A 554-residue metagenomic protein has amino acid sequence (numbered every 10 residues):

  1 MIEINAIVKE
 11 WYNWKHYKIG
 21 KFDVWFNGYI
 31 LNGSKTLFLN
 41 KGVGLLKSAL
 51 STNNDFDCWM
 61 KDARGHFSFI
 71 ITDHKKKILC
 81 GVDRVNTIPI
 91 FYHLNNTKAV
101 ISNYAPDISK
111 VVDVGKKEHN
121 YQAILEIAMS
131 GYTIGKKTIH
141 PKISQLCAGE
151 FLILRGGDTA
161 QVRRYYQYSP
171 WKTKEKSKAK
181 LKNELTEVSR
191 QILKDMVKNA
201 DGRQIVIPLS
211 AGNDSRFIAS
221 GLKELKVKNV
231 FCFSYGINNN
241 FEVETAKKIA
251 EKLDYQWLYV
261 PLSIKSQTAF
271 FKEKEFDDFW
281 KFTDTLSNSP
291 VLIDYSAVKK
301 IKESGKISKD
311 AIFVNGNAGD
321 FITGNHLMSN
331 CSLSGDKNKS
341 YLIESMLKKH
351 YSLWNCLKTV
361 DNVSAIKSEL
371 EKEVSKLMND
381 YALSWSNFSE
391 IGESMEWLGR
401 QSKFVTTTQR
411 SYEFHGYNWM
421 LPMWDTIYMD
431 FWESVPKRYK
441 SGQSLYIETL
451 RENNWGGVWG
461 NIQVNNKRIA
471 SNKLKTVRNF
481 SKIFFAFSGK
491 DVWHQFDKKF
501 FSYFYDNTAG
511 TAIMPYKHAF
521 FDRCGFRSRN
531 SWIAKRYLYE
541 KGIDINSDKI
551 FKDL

Functional and structural regions predicted by a protein language model:
M1-L209, N213-K265: Cysteine-centered catalytic environments shared across enzyme families
Y17-G20, T285-N288, W385-L398: Short, surface-exposed loop and linker segments with low hydrophobicity and enrichment for Pro/Ser/Thr
K76-L79, R84-T87, G156-G157, Q167-F388 (+3 more regions): ATP-dependent adenylate-handling active sites, centered on carboxylate activation for C-N bond formation
S394-T408: Core structural elements
G456-Y539: PAPS-dependent sulfotransferase catalytic core
